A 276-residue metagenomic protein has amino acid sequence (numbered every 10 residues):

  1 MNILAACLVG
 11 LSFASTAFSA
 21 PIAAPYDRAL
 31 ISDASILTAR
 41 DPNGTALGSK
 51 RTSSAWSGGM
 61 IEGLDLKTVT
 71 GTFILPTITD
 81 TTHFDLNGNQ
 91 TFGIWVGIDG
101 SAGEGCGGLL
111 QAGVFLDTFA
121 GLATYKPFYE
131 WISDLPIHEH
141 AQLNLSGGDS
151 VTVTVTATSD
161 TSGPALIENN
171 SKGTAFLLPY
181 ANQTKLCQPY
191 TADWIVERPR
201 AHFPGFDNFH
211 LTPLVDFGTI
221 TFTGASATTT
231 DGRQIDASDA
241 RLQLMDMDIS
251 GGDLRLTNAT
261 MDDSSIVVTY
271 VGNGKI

Functional and structural regions predicted by a protein language model:
M1-A29: Fungal secretory targeting signals
F18-I276: Exposed, interaction-prone regions of secreted/extracellular proteins
